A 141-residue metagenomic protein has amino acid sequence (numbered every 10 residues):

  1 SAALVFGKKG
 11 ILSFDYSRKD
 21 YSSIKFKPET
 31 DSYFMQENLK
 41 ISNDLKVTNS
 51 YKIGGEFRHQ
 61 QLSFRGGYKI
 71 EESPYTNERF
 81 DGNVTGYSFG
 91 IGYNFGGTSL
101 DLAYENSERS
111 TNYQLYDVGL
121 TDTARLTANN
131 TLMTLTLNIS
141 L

Functional and structural regions predicted by a protein language model:
S1-L141: Outer-membrane beta-barrel porins/channels
